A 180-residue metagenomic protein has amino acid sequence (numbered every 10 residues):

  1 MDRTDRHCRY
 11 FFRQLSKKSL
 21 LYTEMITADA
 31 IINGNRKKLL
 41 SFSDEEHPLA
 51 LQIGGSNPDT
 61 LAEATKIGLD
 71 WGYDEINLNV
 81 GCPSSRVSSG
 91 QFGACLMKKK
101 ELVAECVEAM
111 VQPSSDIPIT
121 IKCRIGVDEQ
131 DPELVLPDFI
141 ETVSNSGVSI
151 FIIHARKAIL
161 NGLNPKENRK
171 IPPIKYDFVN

Functional and structural regions predicted by a protein language model:
M1-N180: Flavin-dependent oxidoreductase catalytic cores
